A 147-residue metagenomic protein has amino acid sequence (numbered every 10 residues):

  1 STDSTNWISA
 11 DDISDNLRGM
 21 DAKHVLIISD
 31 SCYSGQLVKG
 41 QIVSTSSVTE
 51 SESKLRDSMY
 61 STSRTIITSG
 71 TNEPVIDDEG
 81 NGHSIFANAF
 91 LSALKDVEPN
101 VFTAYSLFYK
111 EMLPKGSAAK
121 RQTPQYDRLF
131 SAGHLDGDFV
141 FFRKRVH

Functional and structural regions predicted by a protein language model:
S1-H147: Cysteine endopeptidase catalytic domains of the caspase/legumain-like
